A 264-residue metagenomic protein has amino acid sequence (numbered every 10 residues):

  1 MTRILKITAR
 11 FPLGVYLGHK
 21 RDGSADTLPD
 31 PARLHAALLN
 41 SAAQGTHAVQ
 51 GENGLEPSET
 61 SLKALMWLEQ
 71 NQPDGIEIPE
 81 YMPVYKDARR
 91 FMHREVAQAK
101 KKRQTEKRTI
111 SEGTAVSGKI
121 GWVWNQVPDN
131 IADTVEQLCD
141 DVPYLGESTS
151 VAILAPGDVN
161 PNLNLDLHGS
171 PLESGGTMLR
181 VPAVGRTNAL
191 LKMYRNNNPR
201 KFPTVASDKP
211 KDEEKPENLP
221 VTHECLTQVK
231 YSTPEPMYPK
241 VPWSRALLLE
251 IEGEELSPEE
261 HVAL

Functional and structural regions predicted by a protein language model:
M1-L264: Conserved active-site/ligand-binding neighborhood in enzyme cores
